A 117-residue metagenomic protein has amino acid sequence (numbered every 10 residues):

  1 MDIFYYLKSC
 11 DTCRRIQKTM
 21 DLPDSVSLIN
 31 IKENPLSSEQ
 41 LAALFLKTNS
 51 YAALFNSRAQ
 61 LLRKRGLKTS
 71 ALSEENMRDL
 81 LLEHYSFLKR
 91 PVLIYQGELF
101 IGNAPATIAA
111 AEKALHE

Functional and structural regions predicted by a protein language model:
M1-P23, S27-I31: Local sequence-structure signature of Cys/Sec-based thiol-disulfide redox active-site neighborhoods
N34-E117: Thiol/selenol-based redox catalytic cores and closely related redox-interacting motifs
